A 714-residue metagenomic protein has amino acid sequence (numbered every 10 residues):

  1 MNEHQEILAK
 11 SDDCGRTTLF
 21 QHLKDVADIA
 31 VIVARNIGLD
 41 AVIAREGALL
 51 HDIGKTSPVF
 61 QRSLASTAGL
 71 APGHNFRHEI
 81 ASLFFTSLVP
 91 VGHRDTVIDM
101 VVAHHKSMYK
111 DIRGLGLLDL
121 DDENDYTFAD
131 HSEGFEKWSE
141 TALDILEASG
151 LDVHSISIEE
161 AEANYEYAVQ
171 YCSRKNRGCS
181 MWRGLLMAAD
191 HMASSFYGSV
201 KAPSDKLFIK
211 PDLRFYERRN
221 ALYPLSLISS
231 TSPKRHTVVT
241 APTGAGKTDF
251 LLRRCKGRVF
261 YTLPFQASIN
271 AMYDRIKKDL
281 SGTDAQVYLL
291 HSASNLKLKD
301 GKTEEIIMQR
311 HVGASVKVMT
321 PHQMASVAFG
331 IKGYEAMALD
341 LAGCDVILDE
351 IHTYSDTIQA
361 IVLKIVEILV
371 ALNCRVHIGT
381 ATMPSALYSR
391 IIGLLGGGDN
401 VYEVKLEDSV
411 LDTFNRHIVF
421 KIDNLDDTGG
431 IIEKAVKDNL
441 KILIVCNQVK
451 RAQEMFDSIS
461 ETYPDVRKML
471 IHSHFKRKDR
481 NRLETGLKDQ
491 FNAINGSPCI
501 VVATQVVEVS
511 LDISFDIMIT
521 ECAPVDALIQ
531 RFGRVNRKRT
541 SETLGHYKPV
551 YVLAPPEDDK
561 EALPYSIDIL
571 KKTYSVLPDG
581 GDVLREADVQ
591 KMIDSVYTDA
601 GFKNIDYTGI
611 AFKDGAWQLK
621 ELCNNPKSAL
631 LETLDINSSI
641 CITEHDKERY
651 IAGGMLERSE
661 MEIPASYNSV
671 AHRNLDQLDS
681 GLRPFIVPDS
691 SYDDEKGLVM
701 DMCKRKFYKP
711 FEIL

Functional and structural regions predicted by a protein language model:
N2-I7, F515, F532, K538-L714: C-terminal accessory region of SF2 helicases/translocases
N2-K206: Accessory nucleic-acid engagement/destabilization modules that flank
G73-E79, H474-R477, N481, S497-H546 (+1 more regions): Conserved RecA-like helicase motor core of SF1/SF2 enzymes
G257-L280, H291-S294, S385-Y388: Conserved Walker A/P-loop ATP-binding site and its immediately adjacent core in helicase/helicase-like ATPase domains
R258-I269, A435-S460, M469-H472: Conserved strand-helix element at the start of the C-terminal RecA-like helicase core
A285-G330: Inter-Walker segment of RecA-like/P-loop motor cores
A336-D345, I351-D408: Post-DEXD/H (motif II) to motif III coupling segment of the RecA-like Helicase ATP-binding lobe
S385-K437: Interdomain hinge/linker at the junction between the two RecA-like core domains of SF2 helicases
